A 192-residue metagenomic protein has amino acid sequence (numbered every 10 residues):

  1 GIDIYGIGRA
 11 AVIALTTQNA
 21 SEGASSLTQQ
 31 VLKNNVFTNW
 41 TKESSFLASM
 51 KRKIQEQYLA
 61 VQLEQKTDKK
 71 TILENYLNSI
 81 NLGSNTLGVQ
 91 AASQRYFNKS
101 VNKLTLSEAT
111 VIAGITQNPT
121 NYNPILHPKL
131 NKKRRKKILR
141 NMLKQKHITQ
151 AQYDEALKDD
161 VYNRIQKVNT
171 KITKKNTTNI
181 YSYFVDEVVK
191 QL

Functional and structural regions predicted by a protein language model:
G1-T149: Peptidoglycan glycan-strand catalytic modules in the bacterial/periplasmic cell-wall system
G114-T116, T120-L192: Extended, non-catalytic substrate-recognition/exosite surfaces adjacent to catalytic cores, especially in enzymes
